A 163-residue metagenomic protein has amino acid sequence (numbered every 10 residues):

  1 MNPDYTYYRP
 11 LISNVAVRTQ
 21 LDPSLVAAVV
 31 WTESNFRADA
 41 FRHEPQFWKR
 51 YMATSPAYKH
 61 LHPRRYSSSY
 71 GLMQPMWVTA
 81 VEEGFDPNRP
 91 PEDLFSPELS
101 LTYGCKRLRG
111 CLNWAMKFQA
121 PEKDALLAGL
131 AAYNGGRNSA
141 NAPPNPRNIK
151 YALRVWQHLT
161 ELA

Functional and structural regions predicted by a protein language model:
M1-T19, T54-S69, W77-A163: Non-catalytic cell-wall polysaccharide-engagement segments
D22-Q46, A53, H60, R64: Secreted/periplasmic proteins that engage bacterial cell-wall peptidoglycan
A28, G71-Q74: Structural recognition of the beta-strand scaffold that forms the well-ordered cores of secreted hydrolase catalytic
S34, Y70-G71: Flexible, active-site-adjacent loop/turn segments at secondary-structure boundaries
F41, P75-V78: Generic beta-structure capping elements
P45-W48, I149-Y151: Glycine-rich, phosphate-binding/catalytic loops in enzymes
